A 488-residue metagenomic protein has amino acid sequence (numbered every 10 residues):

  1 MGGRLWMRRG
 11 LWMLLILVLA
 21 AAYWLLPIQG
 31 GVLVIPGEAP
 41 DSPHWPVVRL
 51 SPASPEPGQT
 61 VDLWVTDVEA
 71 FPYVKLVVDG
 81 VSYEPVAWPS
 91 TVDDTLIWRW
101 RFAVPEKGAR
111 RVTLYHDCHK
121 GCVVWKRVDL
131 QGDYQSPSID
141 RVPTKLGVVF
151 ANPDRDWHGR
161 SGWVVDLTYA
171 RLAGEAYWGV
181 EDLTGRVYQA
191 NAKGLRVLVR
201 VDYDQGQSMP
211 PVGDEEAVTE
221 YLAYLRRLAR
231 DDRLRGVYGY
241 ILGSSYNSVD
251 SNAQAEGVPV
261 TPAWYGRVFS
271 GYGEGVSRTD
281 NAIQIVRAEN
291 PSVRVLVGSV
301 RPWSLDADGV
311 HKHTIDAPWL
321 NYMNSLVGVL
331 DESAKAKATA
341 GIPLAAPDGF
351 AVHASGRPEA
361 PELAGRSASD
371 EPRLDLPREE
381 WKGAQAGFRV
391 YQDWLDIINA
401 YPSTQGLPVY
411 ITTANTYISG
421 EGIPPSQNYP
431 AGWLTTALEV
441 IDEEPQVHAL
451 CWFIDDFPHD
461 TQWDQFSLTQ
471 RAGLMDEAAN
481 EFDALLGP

Functional and structural regions predicted by a protein language model:
G31-V61: Short, compositionally biased P/S/T/A/G/V-rich stretches that sit at domain boundaries
D67-Y73: Short proline/glycine-enriched turn/loop motifs at strand-loop junctions of beta-rich domains
T91-R101: Aromatic sugar-binding surface patches on proteins that engage polysaccharides or sugar-phosphate polymers
A103-A109: Surface-exposed, short loops/turns at beta-strand junctions within beta-sandwich domains
G121-D133: Edge beta-strands of extracellular beta-sandwich domains
G132-W264, V297-W303, V310-P318, R373 (+3 more regions): N-terminal substrate-binding region of glycoside hydrolase catalytic domains
S136-P137, P143, G147, R155-H158 (+2 more regions): Aromatic-rich peripheral "rim/lid" segments of glycoside hydrolase catalytic domains that contact and position glycan
L195, R200-V201, V218-L222, P262-N428 (+2 more regions): Noncatalytic carbohydrate-binding groove/subsite architecture in carbohydrate-active enzymes
